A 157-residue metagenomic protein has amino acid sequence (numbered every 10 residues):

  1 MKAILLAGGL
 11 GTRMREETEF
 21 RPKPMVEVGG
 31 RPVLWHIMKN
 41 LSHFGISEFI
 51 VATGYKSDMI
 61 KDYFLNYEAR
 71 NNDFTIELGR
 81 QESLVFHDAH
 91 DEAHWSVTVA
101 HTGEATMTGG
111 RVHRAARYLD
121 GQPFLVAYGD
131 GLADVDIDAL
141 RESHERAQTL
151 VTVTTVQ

Functional and structural regions predicted by a protein language model:
M1-Y67, V99: N-terminal glycine-rich phosphate-binding loop and ensuing alpha1 helix
M59-Q157: Conserved beta-loop-beta/alpha segment of the NTase-like Rossmann-fold superfamily that binds/positions NTPs
